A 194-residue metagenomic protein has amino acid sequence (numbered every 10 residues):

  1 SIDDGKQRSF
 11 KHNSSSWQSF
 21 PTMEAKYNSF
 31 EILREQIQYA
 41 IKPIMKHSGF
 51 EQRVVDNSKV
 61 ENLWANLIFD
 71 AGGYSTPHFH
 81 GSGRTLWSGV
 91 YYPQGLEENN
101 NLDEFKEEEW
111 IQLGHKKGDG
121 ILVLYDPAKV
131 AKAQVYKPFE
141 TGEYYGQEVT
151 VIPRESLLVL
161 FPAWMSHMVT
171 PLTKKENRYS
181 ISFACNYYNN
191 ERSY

Functional and structural regions predicted by a protein language model:
S1-V55, Y74-S75: Non-heme Fe(II)/2-oxoglutarate
H47-V60, N101-E107: Short acidic alpha-helical/loop segments enriched in Asp/Glu that coordinate divalent cations
V60, K117-D119, E176-S180: Short edge beta-strand segments in beta-sheet-rich domains
N62, N66-L158, T170, E191-Y194: Catalytic core of non-heme Fe(II) oxygenases with the double-stranded beta-helix
S88-V90, L158-L160, K175-E191: A short hydrophobic beta-strand segment most commonly corresponding to one strand of the jelly-roll/cupin
H167, L172, Y179: Extracellular and organelle-lumenal recognition/adhesion modules and their flexible linkers in secreted
